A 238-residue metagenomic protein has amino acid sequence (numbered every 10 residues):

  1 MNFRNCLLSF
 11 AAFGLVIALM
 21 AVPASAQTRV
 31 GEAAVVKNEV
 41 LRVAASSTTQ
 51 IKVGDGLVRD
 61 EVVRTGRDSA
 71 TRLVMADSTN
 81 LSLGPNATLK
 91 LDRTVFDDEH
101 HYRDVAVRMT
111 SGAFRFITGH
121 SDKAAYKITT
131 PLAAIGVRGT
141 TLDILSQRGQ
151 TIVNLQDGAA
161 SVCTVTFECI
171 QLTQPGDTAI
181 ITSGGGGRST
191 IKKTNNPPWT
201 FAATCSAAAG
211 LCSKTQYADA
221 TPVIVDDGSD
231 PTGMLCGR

Functional and structural regions predicted by a protein language model:
M1-T28, T48-K52, A76, G84 (+2 more regions): C-terminal interaction modules
G31-T182: Structural recognition of beta-strand segments within beta-rich domains
